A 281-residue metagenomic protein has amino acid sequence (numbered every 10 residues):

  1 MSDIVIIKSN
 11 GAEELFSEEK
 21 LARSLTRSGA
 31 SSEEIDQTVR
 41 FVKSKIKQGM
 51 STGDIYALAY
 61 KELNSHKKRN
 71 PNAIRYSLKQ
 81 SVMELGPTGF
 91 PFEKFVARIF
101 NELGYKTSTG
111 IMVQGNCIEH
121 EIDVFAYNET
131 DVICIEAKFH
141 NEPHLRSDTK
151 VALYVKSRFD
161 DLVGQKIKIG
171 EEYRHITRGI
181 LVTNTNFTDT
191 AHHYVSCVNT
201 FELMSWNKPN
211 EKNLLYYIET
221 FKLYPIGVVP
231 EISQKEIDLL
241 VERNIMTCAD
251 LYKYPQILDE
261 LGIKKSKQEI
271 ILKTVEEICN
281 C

Functional and structural regions predicted by a protein language model:
M1-Q80, E84-L85: Long, C-terminal-biased catalytic regions of enzyme "large/alpha" subunits
V5-I7, G11-E14, K208, L214-L215 (+1 more regions): Short leucine-rich amphipathic alpha-helices used at interfaces
S17, L21, I35-T38, H175-I176 (+2 more regions): N-terminal alpha-helical segment
S32-E33, A59, L63-Y224, V241-E242: Intrinsically disordered, low-complexity Ser/Thr/Pro/Gly-rich regulatory segments
Q37-V42, G115, P209-E211, K253-I257: Short linear loop/turn motifs
R98-I99, E219-C281: C-terminal extensions
